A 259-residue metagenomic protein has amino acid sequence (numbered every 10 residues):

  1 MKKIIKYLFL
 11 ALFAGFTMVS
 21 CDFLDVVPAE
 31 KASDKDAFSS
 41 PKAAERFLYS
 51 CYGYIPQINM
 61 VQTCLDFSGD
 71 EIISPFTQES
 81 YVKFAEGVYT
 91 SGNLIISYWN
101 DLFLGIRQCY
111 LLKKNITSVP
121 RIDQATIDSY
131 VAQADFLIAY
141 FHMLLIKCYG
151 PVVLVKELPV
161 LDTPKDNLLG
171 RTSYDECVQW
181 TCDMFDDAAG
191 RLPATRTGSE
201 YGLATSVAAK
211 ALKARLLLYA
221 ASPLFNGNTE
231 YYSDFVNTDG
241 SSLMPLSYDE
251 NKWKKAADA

Functional and structural regions predicted by a protein language model:
M1-A29: Bacterial Sec-dependent N-terminal signal peptides
C21-S68, F235-V236: Membrane-proximal, proline-rich intrinsically disordered regions
S40-P41, E45-P56, T77-Y149, P164-Y201: Conserved, well-structured interaction surfaces
V61-D66, F141-L154: Conserved alpha-helical segments that form or flank metal/cofactor-binding pockets of metalloenzymes
I146-K147, V153, R196, Y219-N228: Short coil/turn linking the two alpha-helices of tandem helical-hairpin repeats
P151, E200-A211: Aromatic-lined, polymer-binding surfaces characteristic of secreted/periplasmic polysaccharide-degrading enzymes
Y219-A221, D249-A259: Polar, glycine-rich mid-to-C-terminal structural blocks that act as macromolecule-binding/assembly scaffolds
G227-Y248: A solvent-exposed, charged loop/short amphipathic helix patch at secondary-structure junctions
